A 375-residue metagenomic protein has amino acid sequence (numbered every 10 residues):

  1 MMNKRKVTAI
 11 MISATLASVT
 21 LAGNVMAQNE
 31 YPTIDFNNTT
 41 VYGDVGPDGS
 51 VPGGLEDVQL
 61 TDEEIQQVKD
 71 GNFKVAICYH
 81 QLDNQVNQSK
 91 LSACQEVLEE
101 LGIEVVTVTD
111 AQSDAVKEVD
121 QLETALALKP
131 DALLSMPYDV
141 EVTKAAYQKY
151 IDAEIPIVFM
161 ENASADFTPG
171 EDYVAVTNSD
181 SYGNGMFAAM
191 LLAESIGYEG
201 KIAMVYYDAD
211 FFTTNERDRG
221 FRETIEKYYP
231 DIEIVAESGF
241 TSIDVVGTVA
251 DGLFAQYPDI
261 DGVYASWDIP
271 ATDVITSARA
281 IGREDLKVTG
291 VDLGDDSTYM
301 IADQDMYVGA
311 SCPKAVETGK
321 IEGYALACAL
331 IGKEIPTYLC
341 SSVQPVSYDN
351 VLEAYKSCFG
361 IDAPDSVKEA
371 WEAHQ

Functional and structural regions predicted by a protein language model:
M1-M11: Bacterial Sec-dependent N-terminal signal peptides
T20-N29: Sec-dependent signal peptide cleavage junction
Q28-F73, A209, T213, T224-I225 (+1 more regions): Hinge/cleft segment of the Venus flytrap/periplasmic-binding protein
V41-E64, K74-A93, V97-L101, V106-V119 (+5 more regions): Extracytoplasmic "Venus flytrap"
L55, L60, E118, A175-I202 (+3 more regions): Hydrophobic alpha-helical segments within soluble ligand-binding/sensing domains
V75-N84, C94, M186-E237, L326-C328 (+1 more regions): An alpha-beta-alpha
A132-D152, F221, V235, G239-M300: Hydrophobic alpha-helical
V140-E141, A145-G183, D295-Y307, V346: Flexible loop/hinge segments that line or gate small-molecule binding clefts
